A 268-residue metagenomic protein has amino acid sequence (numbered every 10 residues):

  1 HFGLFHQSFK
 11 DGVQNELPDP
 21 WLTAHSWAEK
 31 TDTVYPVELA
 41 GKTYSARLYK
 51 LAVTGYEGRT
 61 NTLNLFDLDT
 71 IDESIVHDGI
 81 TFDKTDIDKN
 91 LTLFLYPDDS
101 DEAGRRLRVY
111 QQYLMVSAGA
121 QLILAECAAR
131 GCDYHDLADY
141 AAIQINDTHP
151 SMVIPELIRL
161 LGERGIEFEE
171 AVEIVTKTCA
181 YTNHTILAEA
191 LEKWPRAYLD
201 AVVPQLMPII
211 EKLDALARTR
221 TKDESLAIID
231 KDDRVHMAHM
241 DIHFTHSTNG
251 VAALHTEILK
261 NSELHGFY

Functional and structural regions predicted by a protein language model:
H1-Y268: A conserved ligand/cofactor-binding region detector
